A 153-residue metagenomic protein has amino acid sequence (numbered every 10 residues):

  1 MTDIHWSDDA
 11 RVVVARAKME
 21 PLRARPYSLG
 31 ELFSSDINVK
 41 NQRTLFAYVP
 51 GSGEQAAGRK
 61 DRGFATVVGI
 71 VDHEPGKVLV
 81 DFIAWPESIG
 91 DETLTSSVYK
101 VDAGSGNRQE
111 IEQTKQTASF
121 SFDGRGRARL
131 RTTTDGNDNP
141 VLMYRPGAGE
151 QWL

Functional and structural regions predicted by a protein language model:
M1-L153: Beta-propeller folds
